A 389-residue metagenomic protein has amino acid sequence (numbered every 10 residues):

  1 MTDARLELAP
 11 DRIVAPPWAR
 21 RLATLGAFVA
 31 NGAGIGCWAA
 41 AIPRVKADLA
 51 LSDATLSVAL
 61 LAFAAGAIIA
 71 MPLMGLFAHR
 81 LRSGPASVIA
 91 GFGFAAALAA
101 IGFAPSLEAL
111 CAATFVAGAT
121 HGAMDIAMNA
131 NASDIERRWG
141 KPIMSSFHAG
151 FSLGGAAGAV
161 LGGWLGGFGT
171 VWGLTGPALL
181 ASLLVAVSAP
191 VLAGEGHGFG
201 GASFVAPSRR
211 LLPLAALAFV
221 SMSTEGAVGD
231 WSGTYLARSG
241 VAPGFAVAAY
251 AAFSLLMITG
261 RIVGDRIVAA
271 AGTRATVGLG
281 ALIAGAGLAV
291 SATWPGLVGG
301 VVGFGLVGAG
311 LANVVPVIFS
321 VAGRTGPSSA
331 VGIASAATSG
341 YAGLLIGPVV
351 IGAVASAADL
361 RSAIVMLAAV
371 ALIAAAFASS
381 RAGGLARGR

Functional and structural regions predicted by a protein language model:
V14-A41, A47, F115, S208-T224 (+2 more regions): Pair of pore-lining "gating" transmembrane helices in MFS-fold secondary transporters
W38-A39, R209-T259: Extracytoplasmic gate region of multi-pass secondary transporters
A50, R82, F103-E108, W294-P295: Helix-breaking motifs and short loop linkers at transmembrane-helix boundaries and internal kinks in secondary membrane
I69-P105: Conserved MFS/SLC helix-loop-helix module at the cytosolic interface between two early adjacent transmembrane helices
A70-R82, G166, G260-T273, A355-S356: Helix-to-loop junctions at the C-terminal end of transmembrane segments in multipass secondary transporters
P85-A99, A275-V290: Structural signature of the two symmetry-related core transmembrane helices
G122-R137, A312-G326: Intracellular juxtamembrane helix-capping segments at the cytosolic ends of symmetry-related transmembrane helices
W172-P190, S362-S380: Symmetry-related core transmembrane helices of the 12-TM Major Facilitator Superfamily/SLC fold
